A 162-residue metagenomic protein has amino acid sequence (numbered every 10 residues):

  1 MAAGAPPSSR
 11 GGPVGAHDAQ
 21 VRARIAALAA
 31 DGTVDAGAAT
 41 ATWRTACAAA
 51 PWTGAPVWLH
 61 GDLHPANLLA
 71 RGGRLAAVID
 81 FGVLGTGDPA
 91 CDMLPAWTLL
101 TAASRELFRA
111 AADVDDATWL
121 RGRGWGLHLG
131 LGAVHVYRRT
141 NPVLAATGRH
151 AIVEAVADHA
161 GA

Functional and structural regions predicted by a protein language model:
M1-G37, A50, G54-P56, T86: A cross-family kinase active-site recognition segment
M1-G4, G32, A50, G72 (+2 more regions): A general structural signal marking secondary-structure boundaries and capping sites
Q20-R24, D92, A133: A general alpha-helix detector
A36-C47, W119, R123: Short, well-structured alpha-helical segments
A38, W58, A146-T147: Alpha-helix N-cap and coil->helix boundary residues
W43-M93: Active-site acidic catalytic loop and adjacent metal/ATP-binding pocket of ATP-dependent phosphoryl transfer enzymes
V83-T86, L94-A162: Helix-rich C-terminal or lid/interface subdomains of diverse kinases
